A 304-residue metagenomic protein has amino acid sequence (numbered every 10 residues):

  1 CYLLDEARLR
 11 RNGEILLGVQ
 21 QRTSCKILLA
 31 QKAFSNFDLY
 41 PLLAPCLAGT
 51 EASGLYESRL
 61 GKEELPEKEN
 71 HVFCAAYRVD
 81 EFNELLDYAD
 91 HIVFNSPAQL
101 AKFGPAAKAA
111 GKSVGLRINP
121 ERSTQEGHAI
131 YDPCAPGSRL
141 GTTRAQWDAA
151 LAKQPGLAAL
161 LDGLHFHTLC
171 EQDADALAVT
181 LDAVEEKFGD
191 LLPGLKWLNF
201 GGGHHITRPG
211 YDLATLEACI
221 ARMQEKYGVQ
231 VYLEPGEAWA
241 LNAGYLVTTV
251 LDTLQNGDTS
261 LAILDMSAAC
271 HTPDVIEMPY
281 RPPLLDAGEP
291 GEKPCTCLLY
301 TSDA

Functional and structural regions predicted by a protein language model:
D5-R8: A structural motif shared across PLP-dependent enzymes of the aminotransferase-like
N12-Q20: A short, N-terminal amphipathic alpha-helix
C25-W197, C219-R222, I263: Active-site-proximal beta-alpha core segment in soluble small-molecule metabolic enzymes
R122-T124, C170, I206, W239 (+1 more regions): Feature marks short, surface-exposed loop/turn motifs that line or immediately flank catalytic pockets and channel
H128-C134, G210-Q224, G228-G288: Active-site loop ensemble at the mouth of alpha/beta enzyme cores that anchors a bound cofactor
T168-L169, L198-T207, P235-E237: Glycine-rich beta-strand-to-loop/alpha-helix junction loops that act as flexible
Y300-A304: Conserved small/polar residues in nucleotide/adenosyl-binding loops
